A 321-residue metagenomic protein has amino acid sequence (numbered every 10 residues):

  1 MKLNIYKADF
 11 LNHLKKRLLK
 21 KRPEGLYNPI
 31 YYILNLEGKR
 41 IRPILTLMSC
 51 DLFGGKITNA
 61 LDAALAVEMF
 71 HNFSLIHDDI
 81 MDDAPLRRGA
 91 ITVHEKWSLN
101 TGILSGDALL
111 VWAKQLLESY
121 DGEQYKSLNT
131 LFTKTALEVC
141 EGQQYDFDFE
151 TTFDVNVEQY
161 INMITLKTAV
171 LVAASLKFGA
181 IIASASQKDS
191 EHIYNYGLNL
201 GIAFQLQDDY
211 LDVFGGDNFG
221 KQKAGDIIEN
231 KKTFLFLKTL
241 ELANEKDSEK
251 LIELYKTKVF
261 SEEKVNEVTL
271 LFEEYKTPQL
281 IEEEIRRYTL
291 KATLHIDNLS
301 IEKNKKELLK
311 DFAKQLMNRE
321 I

Functional and structural regions predicted by a protein language model:
Y6, K16-E249, R287, K314: Mg2+-dependent prenyl diphosphate-binding active-site environment of isoprenoid biosynthetic enzymes
D9, H13-R17, W112, L271 (+2 more regions): Solvent-exposed, charged/polar functional surfaces in cytosolic regulatory/catalytic domains
T135-E138, N199-L200, T257-S261, E274-Y275 (+2 more regions): A short structural micro-motif
F236, A292, L309: Hydrophobic, well-ordered secondary-structure elements that form the walls of internal hydrophobic environments
K250-I296: Mobile late-domain/C-terminal helix-loop "cap" segments that border catalytic sites or the cytosolic face
Y288, K303-I321: Short, amphipathic C-terminal "tail helix"
N298-I301: Membrane interface segments of multi-pass transport proteins and intramembrane proteases
